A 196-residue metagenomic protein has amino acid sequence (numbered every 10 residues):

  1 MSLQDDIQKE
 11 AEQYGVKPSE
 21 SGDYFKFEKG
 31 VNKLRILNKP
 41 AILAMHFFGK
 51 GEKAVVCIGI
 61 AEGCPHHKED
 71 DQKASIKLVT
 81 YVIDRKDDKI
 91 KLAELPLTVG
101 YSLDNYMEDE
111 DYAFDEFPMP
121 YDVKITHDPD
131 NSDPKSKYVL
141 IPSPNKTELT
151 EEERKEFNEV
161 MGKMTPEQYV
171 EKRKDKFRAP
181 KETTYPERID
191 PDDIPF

Functional and structural regions predicted by a protein language model:
M1-F114, V160, E171, D175 (+1 more regions): OB-fold ssDNA-binding interfaces and closely related basic DNA-contact patches used across DNA replication/repair
K89-E187: Compact mixed alphabeta submodule
T184-F196: Short acidic, low-complexity intrinsically disordered linear motifs used for protein-protein interactions
